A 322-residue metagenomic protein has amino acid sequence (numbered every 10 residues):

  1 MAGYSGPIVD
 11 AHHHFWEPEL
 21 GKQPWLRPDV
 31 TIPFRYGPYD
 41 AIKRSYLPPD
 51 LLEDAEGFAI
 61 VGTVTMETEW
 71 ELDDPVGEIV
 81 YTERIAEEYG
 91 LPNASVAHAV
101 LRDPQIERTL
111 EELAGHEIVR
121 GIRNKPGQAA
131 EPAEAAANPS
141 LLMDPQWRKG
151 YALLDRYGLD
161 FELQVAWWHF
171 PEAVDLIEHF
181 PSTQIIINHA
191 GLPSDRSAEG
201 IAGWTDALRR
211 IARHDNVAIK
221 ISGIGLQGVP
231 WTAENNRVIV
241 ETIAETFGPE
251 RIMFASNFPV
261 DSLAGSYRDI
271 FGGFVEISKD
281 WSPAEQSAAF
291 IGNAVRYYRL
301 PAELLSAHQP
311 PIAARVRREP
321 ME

Functional and structural regions predicted by a protein language model:
A2, D73-W168, D175, K220-Q227 (+1 more regions): Active-site gating/metal-coordination segments in enzymes
A2-A11, L20-E53, G62, T242 (+2 more regions): Mid-to-C-terminal alpha-helical segments outside catalytic/metal-binding sites
I8-P18, I187-A190: Histidine-centered catalytic micro-motifs
H12, T63, S95, L154 (+5 more regions): Conserved, mostly hydrophobic/aromatic
H13-H14, T68, P126, A190 (+1 more regions): Active-site metal-binding loops of divalent metal-dependent hydrolases
E17-G62, H116-S140, T183-Q184, D215-A218 (+1 more regions): Active-site gating loops and adjacent loop-to-helix segments of metal-dependent hydrolytic enzymes
P48-L52, I79-E83, I106-E111, W147-Y151 (+4 more regions): Generic structural signal for well-ordered alpha-helices, preferentially at hydrophobic/aromatic core positions
A137-M253, L304-E322: Catalytic pocket-lining loop regions of alpha/beta-barrel enzymes, especially the amidohydrolase/enolase/GH5 lineages
